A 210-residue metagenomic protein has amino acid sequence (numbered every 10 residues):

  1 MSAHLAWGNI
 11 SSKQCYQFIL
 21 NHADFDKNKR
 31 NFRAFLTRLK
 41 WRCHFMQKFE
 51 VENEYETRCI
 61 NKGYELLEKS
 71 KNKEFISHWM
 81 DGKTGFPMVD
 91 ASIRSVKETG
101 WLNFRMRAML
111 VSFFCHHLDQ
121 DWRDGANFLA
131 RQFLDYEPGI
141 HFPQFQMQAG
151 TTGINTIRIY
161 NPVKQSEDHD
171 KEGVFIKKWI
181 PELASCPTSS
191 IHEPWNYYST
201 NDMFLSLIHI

Functional and structural regions predicted by a protein language model:
S2-I208: C-terminal catalytic domain of photolyase/cryptochrome flavoproteins, centering on the FAD-binding pocket
